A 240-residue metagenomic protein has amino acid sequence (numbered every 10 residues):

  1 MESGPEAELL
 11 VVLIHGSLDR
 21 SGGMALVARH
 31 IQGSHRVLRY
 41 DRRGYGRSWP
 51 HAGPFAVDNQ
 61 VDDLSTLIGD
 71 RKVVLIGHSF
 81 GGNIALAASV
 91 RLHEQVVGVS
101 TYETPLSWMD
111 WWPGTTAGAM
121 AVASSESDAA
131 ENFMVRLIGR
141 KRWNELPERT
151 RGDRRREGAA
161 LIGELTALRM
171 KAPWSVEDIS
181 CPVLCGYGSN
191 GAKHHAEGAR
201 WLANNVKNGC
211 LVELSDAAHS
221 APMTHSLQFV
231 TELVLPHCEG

Functional and structural regions predicted by a protein language model:
M1-P50: Conserved HGGG/HGGXW glycine-rich cap/lid loop of the alpha/beta-hydrolase fold
L26-R29, L38-I76: Active-site loop/oxyanion-hole signature of alpha/beta-hydrolase fold enzymes
D41-G46, P105, A217-A218: Short beta-to-alpha linker loops that shape the active-site pocket of alpha/beta-hydrolase fold enzymes
G77, G81, A85: Gly/Ala-rich beta-loop-alpha elbow adjacent to hydrolase catalytic centers
L86-S125: Flexible "cap/lid" loop of the alpha/beta hydrolase fold
S127-L165, R169: Conserved alpha/beta-hydrolase catalytic His-Asp/Glu region
D153-N205, C210-E213, A221: Conserved serine/cysteine hydrolase catalytic core
L214-Q228: Catalytic histidine-centered segment of alpha/beta-hydrolase-like enzymes
